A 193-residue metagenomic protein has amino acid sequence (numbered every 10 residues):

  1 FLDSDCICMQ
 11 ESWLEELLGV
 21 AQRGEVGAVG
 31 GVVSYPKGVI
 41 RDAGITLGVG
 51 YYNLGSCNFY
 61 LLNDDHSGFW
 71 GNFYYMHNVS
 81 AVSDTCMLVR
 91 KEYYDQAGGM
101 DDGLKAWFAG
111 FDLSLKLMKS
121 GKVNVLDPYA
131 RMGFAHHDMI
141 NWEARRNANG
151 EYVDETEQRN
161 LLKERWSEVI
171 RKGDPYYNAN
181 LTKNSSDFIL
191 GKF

Functional and structural regions predicted by a protein language model:
S4, L54, K91: Residues immediately flanking
C6-Y51: Conserved donor NDP-sugar-binding/catalytic core segment of glycosyltransferases
I7-M9, E16, M132-R145: Repeat-solenoid scaffold signature
L14-L17, H77-G98, G103-R131: A short, conserved alpha-helix in the catalytic core of glycosyltransferases
L18, G44, S114-L115, K163: Non-transmembrane alpha-helical segments in soluble domains of secreted/periplasmic/extracellular proteins
G27, K37-G38, G48-V79, S83 (+3 more regions): C-terminal, non-catalytic tails of nucleotide-sugar-dependent glycosyltransferases
V29-S34, D127-P128, A135: Short glycine/serine/threonine-enriched helix-capping/active-site loop that flanks the nucleotide-sugar donor pocket
